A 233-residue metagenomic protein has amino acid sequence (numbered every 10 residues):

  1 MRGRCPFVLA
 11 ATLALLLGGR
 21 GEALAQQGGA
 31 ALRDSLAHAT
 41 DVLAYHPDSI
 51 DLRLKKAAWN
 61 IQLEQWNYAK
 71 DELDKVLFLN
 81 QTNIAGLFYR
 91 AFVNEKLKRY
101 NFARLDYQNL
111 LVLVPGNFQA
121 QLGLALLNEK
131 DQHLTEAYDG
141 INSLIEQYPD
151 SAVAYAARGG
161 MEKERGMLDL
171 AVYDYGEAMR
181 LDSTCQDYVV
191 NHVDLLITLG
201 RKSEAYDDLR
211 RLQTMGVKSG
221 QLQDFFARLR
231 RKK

Functional and structural regions predicted by a protein language model:
G21-D71: N-terminal leader/linker segments that initiate helical-solenoid repeat arrays
A30-D34, T198-K233: Terminal, low-structured helical/coil segments at or just beyond the last alpha-helical repeat
D41-V42, K75-V76, N109-L110, S143-L144 (+2 more regions): Canonical positions in the second alpha-helix
I50-D51, I84-A85, F118-Q119, A152-V153 (+2 more regions): Helix-start (N-cap) detector for alpha-helical repeat units in TPR-like alpha-solenoids, especially tetratricopeptide
I61, F88-E95, E129, A156 (+2 more regions): Position-specific recognition of the canonical hydrophobic site in helix A of tetratricopeptide repeat
